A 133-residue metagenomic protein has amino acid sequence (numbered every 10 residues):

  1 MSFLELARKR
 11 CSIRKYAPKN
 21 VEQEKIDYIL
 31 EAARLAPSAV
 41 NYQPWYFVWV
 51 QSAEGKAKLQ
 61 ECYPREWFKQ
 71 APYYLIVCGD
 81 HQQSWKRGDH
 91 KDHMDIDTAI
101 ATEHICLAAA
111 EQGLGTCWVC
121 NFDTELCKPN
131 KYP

Functional and structural regions predicted by a protein language model:
M1-P133: Acidic, surface-exposed loops and disordered segments
